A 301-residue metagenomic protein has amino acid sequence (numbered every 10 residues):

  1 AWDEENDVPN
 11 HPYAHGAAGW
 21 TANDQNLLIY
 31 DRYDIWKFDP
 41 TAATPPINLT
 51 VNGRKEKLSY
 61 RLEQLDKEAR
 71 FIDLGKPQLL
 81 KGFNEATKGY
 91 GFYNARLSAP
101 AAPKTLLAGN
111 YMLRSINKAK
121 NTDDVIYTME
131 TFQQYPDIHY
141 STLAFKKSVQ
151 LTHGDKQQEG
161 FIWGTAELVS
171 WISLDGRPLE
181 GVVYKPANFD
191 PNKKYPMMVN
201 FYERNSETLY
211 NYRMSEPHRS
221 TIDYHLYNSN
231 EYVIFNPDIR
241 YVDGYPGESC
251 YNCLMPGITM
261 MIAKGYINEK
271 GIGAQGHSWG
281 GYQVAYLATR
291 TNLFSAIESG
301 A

Functional and structural regions predicted by a protein language model:
A1-Y13, I47-A69, N110-Y111, H153-L168: Surface-exposed loop and turn segments in beta-propeller and other repeat-based domains that flank or scaffold
N6-N48, G280, Y286-N292: Repeat-solenoid scaffold signature
A14-G16, K88, M112, Q134 (+1 more regions): Beta-rich catalytic cores
A22-N23, I72-L74, K120-N121: Residue-level detector of Asp-centered blade-edge/turn motifs that repeat once per structural unit in beta-propeller
R32-D39, A86-N94, Q133-Y140: Structural motif
P40-A43, R96-P100, T142-K146: Short loop/turn segments that connect beta-strands within beta-propeller blades
S115-A301: Serine-hydrolase catalytic core recognition
